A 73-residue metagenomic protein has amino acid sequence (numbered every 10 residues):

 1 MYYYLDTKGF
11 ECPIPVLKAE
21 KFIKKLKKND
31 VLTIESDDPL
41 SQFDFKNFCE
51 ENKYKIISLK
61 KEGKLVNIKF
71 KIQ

Functional and structural regions predicted by a protein language model:
M1-L26: An N-terminal amphipathic alpha-helical segment
Y4-D6, L32-S36: Local sequence-structure signature of Cys/Sec-based thiol-disulfide redox active-site neighborhoods
V16-K24, P39-E51: Amphipathic alpha-helical interaction surfaces in cytosolic regulatory modules
K46-Q73: C-terminal structural segments of small proteins and small subunits
